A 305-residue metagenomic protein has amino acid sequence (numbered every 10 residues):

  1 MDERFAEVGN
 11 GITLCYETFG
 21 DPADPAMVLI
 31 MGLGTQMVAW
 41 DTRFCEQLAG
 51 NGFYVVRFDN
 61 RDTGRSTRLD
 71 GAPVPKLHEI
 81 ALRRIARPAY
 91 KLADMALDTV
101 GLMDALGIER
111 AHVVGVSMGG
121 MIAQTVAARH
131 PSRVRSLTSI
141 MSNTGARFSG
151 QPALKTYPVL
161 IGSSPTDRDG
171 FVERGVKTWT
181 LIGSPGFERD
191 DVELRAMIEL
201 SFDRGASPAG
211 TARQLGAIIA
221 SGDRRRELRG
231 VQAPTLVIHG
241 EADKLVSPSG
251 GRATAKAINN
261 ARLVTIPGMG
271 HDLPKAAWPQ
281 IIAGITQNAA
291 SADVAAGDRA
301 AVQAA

Functional and structural regions predicted by a protein language model:
N10-L82: Conserved HGGG/HGGXW glycine-rich cap/lid loop of the alpha/beta-hydrolase fold
A93-A111: Conserved acidic catalytic loop of the alpha/beta-hydrolase fold
G115, G119, A123: Gly/Ala-rich beta-loop-alpha elbow adjacent to hydrolase catalytic centers
A128, L137-T166: Flexible "cap/lid" loop of the alpha/beta hydrolase fold
P152-R226, A233, A253: Alpha/beta-hydrolase
V231, V237-H239: Short beta-strand/loop motif that positions the catalytic acidic residue of the alpha/beta-hydrolase fold
A242-V246: Acidic catalytic loop of the alpha/beta-hydrolase fold
A261-A305: Catalytic active-site module of serine/aspartate enzymes centered on a nucleophile-bearing elbow/loop
